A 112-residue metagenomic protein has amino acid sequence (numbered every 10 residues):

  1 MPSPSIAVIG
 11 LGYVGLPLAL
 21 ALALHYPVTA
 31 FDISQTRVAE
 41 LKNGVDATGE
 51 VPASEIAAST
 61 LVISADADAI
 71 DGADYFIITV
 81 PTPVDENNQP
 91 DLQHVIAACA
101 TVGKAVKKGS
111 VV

Functional and structural regions predicted by a protein language model:
M1-V112: Structural/interface elements that position substrates and couple domains in central-metabolism enzymes
